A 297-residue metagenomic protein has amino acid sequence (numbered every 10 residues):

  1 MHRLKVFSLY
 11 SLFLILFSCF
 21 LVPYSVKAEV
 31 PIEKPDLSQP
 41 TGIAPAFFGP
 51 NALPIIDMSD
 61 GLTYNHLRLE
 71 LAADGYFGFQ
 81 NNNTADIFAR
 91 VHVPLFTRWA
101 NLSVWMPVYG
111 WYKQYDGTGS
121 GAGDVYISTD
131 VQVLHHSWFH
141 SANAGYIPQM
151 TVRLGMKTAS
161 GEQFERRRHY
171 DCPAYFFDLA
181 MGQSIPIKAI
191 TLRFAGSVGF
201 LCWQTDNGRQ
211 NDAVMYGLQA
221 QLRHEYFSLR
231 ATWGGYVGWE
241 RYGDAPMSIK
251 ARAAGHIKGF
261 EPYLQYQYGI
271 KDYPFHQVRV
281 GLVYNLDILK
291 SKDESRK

Functional and structural regions predicted by a protein language model:
M1-A44, I288-K297: Cleavable N-terminal export/targeting peptides
A28-T158, E165, C172-G182, Y226-G238 (+3 more regions): Transmembrane beta-barrel domains of Gram-negative outer membranes and organellar outer membranes
Y126-I127, A253-I257, P274-K297: Outer-membrane beta-barrel "beta-signal"
T158-F164, W203-D206: Short, well-ordered, mixed-charge alpha-helical segments that flank or form enzyme active sites
Y170-G238, S248: Detector for outer-membrane/organellar transmembrane beta-barrel domains, recognizing the amphipathic beta-strand
Y266-D272: A short, acidic, flexible beta-alpha connecting loop/helix-capping segment that sits on the rim of active
